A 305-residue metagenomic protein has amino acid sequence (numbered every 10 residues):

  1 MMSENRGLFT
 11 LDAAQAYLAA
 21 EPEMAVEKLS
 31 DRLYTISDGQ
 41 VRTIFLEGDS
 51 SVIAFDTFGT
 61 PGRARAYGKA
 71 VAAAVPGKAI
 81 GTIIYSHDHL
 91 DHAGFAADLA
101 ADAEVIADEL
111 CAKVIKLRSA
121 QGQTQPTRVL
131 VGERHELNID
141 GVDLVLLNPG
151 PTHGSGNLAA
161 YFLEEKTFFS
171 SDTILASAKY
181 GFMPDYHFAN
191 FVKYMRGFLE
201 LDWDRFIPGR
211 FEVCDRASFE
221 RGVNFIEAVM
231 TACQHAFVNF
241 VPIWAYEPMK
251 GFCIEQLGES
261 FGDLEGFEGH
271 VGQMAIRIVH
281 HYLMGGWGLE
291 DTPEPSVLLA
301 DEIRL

Functional and structural regions predicted by a protein language model:
E23-A70, A160-S171: Conserved beta-strand hairpin/beta-sheet module of binuclear metal-dependent hydrolase folds, prominently
R32, L46, D56, H87 (+7 more regions): Divalent metal-coordination and catalytic microenvironments
F55-T57, A79-H89, I106-L110, P149 (+2 more regions): Active-site neighborhood of phospho(di)ester-bond hydrolases with catalytic His/Asp-centered motifs
G62, D88-G94, A112-I115, G154-N157 (+2 more regions): Active-site environment of divalent metal-dependent phosphoester hydrolases
R65, K69-N138: Active-site HxH/HxHxD metal-binding segment of metal-dependent hydrolases
L110-G156, L163-E164, K193-M195, L199-D202: Metallo-beta-lactamase
A189-P248: Divalent-metal (often Zn2+) His-rich catalytic cores of metallo-beta-lactamase-fold enzymes
P242-L305: C-terminal regulatory/interaction regions
